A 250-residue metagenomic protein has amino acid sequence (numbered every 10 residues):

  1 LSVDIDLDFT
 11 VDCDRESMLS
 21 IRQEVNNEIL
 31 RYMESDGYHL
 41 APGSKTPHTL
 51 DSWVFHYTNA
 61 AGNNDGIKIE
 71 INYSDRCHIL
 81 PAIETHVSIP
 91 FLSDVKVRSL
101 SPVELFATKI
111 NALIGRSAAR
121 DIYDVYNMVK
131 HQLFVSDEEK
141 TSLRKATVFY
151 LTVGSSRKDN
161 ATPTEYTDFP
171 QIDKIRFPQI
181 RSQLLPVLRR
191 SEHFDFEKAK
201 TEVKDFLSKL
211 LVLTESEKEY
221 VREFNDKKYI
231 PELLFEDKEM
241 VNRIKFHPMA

Functional and structural regions predicted by a protein language model:
L1: Glycine-rich N-terminal segment of FAD-binding domains in flavoprotein oxidoreductases, spanning the beta-loop-helix
I5, T10-A250: Structured mid-to-C-terminal alpha-helical surface segments
